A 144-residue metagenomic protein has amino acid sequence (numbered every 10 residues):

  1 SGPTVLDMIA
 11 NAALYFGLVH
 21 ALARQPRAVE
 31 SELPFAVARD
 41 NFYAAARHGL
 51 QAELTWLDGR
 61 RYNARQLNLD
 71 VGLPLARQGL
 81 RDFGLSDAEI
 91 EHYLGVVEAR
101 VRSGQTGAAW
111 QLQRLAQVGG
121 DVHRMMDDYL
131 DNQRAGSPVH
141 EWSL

Functional and structural regions predicted by a protein language model:
S1-L144: C-terminal accessory/tail domains of diverse enzymes
